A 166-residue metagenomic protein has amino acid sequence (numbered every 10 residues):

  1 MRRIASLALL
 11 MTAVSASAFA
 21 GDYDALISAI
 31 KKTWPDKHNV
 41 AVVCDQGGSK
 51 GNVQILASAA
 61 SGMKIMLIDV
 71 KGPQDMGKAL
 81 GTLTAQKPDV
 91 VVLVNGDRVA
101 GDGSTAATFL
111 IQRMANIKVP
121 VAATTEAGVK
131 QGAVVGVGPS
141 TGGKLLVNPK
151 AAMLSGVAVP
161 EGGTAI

Functional and structural regions predicted by a protein language model:
I4-V14: Sec-dependent N-terminal signal peptides
A16-I166: Short hydrophobic alpha-helices and adjacent helix-cap/hinge residues
